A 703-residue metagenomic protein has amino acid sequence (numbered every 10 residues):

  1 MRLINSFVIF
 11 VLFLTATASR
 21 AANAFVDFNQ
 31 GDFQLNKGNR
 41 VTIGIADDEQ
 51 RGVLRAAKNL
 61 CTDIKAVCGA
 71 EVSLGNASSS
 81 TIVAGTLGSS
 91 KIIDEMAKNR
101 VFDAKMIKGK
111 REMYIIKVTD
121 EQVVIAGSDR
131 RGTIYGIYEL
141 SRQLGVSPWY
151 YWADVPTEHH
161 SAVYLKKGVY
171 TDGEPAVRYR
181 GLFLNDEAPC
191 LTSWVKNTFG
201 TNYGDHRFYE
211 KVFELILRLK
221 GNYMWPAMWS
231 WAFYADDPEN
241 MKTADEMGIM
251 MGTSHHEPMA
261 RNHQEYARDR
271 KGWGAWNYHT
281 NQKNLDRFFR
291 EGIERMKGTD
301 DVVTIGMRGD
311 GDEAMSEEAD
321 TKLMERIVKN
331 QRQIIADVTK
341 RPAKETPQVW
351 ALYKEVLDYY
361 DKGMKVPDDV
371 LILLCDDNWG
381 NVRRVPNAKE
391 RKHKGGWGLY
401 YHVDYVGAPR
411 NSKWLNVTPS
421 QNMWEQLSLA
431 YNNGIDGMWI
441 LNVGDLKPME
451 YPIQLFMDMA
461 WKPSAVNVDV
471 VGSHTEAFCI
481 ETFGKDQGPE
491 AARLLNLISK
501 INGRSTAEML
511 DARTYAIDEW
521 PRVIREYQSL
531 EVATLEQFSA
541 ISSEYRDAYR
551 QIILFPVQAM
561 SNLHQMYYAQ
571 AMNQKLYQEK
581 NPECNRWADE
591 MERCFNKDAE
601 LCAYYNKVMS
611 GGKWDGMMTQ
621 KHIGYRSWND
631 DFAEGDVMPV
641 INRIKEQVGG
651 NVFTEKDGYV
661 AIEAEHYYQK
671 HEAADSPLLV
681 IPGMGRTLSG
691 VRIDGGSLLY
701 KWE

Functional and structural regions predicted by a protein language model:
M1-V26: Bacterial Sec-dependent N-terminal signal peptides
A21-E174: Contiguous, structured surface segment used for ligand recognition
T81-G145, R207-K211, L219, P258 (+3 more regions): Intrinsic-disorder/low-complexity accessory segments
F102-H279, K297, V349-Y353, G363-N381 (+2 more regions): Feature activates predominantly on carbohydrate-active enzymes
V155, H159-H160, T475-K621: C-terminal non-catalytic alpha-helical accessory regions
V163-Y164, M228-W229, A235-E246, R270-K394 (+2 more regions): Gly/Pro-rich turn-and-neighbor structural signature
L217, N222-W225, W231, L374-G380 (+1 more regions): Structured mid-domain segments that build the active-site/substrate or prosthetic-cofactor binding neighborhood
H622-E703: Extracytoplasmic
